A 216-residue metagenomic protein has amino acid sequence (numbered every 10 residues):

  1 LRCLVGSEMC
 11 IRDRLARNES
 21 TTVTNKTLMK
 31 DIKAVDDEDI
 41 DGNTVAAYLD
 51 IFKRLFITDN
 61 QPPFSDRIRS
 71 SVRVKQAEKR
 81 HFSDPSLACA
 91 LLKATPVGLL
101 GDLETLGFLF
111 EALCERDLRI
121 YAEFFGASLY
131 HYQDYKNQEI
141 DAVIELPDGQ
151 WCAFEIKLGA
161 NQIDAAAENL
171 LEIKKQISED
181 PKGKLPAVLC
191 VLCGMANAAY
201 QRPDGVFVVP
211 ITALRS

Functional and structural regions predicted by a protein language model:
R2, S7-Q150: Accessory nucleic acid-recognition modules appended to NTPase machines
V97-D102, A166-I173: Short, surface-exposed loop/helix-turn segments at secondary-structure junctions that function as lids/hinges flanking
E123-F124, L171-L185: Arginine/glycine-rich "motif VI" loop of SF2 helicases in the C-terminal RecA-like domain
Q133, V191-G194: Short beta-strand/turn micro-motifs composed of small residues that flank or help shape donor/cofactor-binding pockets
Q150-C152, V188: Structural motif
C152-Q162: Active-site ExK catalytic segment of metal-dependent nucleases
A160-L171, Q201: Active-site-adjacent loop/helix micro-motif of nuclease/hydrolase catalytic cores
G194-S216: Domain-level recognition of nuclease-like catalytic cores that cleave nucleotide substrates
